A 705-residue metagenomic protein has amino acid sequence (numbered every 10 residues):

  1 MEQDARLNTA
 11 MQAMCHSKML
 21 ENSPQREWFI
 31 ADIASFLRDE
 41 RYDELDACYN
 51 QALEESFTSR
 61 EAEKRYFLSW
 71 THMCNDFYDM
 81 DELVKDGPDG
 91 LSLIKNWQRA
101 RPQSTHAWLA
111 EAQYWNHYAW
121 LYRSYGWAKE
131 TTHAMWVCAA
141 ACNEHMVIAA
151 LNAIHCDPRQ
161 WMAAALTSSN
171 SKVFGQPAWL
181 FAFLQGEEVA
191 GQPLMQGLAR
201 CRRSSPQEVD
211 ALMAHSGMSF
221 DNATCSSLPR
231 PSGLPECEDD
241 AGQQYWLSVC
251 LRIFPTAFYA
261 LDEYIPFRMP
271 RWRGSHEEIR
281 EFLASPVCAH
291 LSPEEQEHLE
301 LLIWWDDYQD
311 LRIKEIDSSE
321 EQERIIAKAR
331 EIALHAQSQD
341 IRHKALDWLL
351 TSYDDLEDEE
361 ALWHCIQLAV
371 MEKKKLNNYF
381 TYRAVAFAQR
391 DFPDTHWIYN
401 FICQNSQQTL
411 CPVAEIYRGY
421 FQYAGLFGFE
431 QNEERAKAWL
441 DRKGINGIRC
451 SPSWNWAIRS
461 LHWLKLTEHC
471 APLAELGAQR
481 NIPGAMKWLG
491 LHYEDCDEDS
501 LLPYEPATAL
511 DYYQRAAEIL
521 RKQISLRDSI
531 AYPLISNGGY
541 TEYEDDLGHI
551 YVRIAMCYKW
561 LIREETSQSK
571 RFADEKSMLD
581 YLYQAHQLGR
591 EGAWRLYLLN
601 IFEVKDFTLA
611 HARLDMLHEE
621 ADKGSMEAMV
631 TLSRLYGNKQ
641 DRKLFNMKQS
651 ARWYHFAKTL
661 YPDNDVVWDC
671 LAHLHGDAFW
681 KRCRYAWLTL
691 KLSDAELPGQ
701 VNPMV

Functional and structural regions predicted by a protein language model:
M1-D89, N96-Q103, L349-D358, V370-N377 (+2 more regions): Extreme N-terminal leader/anchor segments
D43-R101, Q113-I253, Y259-P293, E297-A336 (+7 more regions): Short coil/linker segments at helix-helix boundaries
L91, A140, V147, Q244 (+12 more regions): Tetratricopeptide repeat
I94, A150, L247, L283 (+12 more regions): Hydrophobic/aromatic packing residues within the alpha-helices of TPR/SEL1-like helical repeat arrays
Q103-S104, R159, T256-A257, A336 (+18 more regions): Short helix-capping/linker turns of helical repeat alpha-solenoids
A107, Q160-A163, A260, Q296 (+11 more regions): TPR alpha-solenoid repeat register
A112, L350, G419, I458 (+5 more regions): Structural signal of TPR/SEL1 helical repeats
